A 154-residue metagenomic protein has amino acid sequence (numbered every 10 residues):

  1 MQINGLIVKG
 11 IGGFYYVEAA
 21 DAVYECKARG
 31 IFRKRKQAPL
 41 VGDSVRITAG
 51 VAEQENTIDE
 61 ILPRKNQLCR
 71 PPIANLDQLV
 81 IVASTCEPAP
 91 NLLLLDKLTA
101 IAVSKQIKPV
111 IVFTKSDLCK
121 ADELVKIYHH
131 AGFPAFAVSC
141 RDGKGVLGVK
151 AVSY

Functional and structural regions predicted by a protein language model:
M1-L92: N-terminal accessory targeting/assembly segments
L68-P72, A100, V125-K126, V149-K150: Short, flexible, glycine/charge-rich loop motifs used to bind or transfer phosphoryl groups or to couple energy/partner
D77-A83, V103-S116, F133-S139: Conserved beta-strand/loop subsegment of P-loop NTPase cores
L92-L95, E123-V125: Short amphipathic alpha-helical segments
L93-V103: Histidine-anchored nucleotide/phosphate-binding helix
K115-Y154: Canonical P-loop GTPase G-domain recognition
